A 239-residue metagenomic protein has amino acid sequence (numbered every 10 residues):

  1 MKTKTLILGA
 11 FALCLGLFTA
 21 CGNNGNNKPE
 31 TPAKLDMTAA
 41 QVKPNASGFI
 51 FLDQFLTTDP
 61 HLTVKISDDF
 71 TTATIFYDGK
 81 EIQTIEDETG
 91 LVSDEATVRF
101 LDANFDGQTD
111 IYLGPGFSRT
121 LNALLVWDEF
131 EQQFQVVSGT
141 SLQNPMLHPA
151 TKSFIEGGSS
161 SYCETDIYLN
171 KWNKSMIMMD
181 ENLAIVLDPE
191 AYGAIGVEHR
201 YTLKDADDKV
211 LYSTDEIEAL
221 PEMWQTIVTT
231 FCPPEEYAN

Functional and structural regions predicted by a protein language model:
M1-T5, G22: Positively charged n-region of N-terminal signal peptides that target proteins for export
L17-A20: C-terminal motif of bacterial Sec signal peptides marking the signal peptidase cleavage site
G22-D59, S153-N239: Acidic, small-residue rich beta-repeat scaffolds with periodic aromatic anchors
A46-F55, D94-A103, L142-S153: Beta-propeller blade termini
D59-K65, A103-P115, T151-G157: Acidic/hydrophobic-patterned starts of short beta strands in beta-sheet-rich repeat architectures
T72, R119-L124, C163-N170: Structural motif
T89-D94, G139-P145, A184-D188: Short coil/turn segments at the loop-to-beta-strand junctions that recur within blades of beta-propeller repeat folds
L121-M146, M176: Extracellular C-terminal loop/segment signatures of secreted glycoproteins
